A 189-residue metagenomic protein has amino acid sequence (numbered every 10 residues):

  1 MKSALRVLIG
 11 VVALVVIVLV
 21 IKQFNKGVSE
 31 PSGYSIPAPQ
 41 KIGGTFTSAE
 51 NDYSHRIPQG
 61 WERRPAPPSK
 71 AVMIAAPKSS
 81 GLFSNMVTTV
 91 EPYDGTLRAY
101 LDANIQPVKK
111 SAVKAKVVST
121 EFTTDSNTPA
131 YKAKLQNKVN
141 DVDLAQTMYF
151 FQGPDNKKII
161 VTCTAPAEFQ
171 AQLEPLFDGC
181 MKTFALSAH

Functional and structural regions predicted by a protein language model:
M1-G81, D141-D143, P154-D155, C163-H189: N-terminal targeting sequences that direct proteins away from the cytosol to non-cytosolic compartments
N51, Y93, F122: Residues that form or immediately flank small-molecule/cofactor binding pockets and catalytic motifs
G60-E62, V90-D94, Y149-Q152: A short, sequence-level motif marking secondary-structure junctions
M73-L101: A short acidic-to-branched-hydrophobic micro-motif
V90-P92, T162-A165: Short, histidine-centered active-site or binding-site loop motifs used for metal coordination, general acid-base
N104-I105, C180: Generic structural signal for hydrophobic residues
I105-G153: Signature of long, low-cysteine stretches enriched in small and polar/charged residues
K132, I160-T162: Structural recognition of the beta-strand scaffold that forms the well-ordered cores of secreted hydrolase catalytic
